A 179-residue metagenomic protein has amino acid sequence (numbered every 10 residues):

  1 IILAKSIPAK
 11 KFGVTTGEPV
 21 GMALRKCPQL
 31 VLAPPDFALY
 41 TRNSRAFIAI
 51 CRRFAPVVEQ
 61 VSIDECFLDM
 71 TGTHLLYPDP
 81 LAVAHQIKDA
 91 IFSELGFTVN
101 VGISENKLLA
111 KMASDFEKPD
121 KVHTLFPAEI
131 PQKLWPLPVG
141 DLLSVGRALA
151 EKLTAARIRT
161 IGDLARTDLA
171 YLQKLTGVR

Functional and structural regions predicted by a protein language model:
I1-R179: Gly/Gly-Pro- and Ser/Thr-rich, intrinsically disordered tail segments characteristic of DNA damage-repair and tolerance
